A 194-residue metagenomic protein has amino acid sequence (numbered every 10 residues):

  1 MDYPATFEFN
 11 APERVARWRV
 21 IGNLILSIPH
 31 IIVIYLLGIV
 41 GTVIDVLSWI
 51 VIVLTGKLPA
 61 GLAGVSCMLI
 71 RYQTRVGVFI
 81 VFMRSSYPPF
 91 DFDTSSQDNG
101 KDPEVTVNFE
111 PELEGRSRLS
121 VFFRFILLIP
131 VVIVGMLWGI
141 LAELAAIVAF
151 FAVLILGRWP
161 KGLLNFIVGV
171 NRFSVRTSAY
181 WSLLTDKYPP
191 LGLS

Functional and structural regions predicted by a protein language model:
M1-S194: Membrane-proximal intrinsically disordered regions of secretory-pathway and membrane-system proteins
